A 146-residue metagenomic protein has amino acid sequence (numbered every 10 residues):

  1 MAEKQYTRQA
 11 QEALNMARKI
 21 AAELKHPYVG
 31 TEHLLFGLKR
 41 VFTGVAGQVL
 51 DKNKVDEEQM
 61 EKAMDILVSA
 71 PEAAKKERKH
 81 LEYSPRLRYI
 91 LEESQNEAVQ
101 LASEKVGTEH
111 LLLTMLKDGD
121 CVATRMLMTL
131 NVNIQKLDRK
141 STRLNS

Functional and structural regions predicted by a protein language model:
M1-S146: Histone-fold recognition with a strong bias for associated Lys/Arg-rich disordered tails
